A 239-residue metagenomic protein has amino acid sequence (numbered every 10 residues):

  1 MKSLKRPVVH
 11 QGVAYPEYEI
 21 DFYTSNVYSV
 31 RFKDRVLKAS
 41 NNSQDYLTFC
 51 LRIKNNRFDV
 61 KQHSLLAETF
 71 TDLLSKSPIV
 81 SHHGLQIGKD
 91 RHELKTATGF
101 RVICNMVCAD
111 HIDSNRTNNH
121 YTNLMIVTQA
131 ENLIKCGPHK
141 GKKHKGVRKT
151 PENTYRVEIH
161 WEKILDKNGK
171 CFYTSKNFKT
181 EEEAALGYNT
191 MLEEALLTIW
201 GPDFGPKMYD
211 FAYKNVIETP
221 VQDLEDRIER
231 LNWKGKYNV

Functional and structural regions predicted by a protein language model:
M1-C108, N115-A195, I199-E218, D223-L224 (+1 more regions): Conserved recognition-core residues within compact binding domains
R227: Interfaces and regulatory segments of ATP-dependent nucleotide/adenylate/phosphodiester-chemistry enzymes
